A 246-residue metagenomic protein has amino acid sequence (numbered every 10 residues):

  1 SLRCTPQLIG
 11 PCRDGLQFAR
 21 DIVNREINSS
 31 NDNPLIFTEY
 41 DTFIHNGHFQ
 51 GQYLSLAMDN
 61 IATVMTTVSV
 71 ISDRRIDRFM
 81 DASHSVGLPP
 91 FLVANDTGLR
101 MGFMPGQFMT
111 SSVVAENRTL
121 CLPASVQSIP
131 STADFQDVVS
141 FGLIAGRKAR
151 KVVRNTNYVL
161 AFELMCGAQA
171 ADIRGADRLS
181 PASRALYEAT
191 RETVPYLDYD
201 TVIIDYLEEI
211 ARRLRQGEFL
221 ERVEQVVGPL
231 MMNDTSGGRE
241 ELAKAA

Functional and structural regions predicted by a protein language model:
S1-A246: C-terminal auxiliary extensions adjacent to catalytic cores
